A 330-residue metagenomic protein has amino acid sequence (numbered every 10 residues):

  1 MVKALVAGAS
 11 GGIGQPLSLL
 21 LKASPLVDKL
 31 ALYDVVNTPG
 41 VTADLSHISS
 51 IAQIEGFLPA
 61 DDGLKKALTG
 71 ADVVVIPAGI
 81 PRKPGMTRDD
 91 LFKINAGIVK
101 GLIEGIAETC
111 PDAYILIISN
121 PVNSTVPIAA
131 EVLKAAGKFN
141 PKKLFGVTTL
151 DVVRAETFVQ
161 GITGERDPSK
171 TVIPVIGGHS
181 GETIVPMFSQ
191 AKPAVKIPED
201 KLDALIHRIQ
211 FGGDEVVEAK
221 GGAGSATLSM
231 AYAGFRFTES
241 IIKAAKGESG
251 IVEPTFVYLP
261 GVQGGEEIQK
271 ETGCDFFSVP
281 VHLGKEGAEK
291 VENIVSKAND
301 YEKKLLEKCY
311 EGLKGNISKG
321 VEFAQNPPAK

Functional and structural regions predicted by a protein language model:
K3-A4, L30: Conserved hydrophobic helix-helix packing surfaces used for dimerization/oligomerization
V6, S10, S18: N-terminal Rossmann NAD(P)H-binding glycine-rich loop of SDR-like oxidoreductase domains
Q15: Residues forming the Rossmann-fold NAD(P)(H) cofactor-binding site
A23-D72: Conserved N-terminal Rossmann-fold NAD(P) cofactor-binding segment
V74-I76, I117: Redox-cofactor binding/interface segments in oxidoreductases and associated redox assembly factors
A78-P81: Conserved NAD(P)H cofactor-binding loop of Rossmann-fold oxidoreductase domains
T87-E156: Rossmann-like NAD(P)(H) cofactor-binding subdomain of soluble oxidoreductases
L133-F145, L150-K330: C-terminal substrate-binding/catalytic lobe of Rossmann-fold NAD(P)-dependent dehydrogenases
